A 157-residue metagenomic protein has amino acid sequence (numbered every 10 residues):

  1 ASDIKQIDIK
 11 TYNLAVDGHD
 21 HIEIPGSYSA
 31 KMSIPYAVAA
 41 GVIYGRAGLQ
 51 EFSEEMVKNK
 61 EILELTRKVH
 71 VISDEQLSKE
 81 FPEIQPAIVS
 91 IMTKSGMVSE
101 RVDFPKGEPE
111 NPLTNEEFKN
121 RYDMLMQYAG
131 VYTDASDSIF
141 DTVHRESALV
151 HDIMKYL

Functional and structural regions predicted by a protein language model:
A1-L157: Terminal-appendage/accessory-domain detector
